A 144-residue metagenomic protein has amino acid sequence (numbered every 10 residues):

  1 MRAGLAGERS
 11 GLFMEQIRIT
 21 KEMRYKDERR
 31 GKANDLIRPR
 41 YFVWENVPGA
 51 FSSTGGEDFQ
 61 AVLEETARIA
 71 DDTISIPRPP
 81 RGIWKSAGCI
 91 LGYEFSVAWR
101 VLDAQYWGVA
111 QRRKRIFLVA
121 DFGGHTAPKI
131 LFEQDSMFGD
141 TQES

Functional and structural regions predicted by a protein language model:
M1-S144: Class I S-adenosyl-L-methionine
